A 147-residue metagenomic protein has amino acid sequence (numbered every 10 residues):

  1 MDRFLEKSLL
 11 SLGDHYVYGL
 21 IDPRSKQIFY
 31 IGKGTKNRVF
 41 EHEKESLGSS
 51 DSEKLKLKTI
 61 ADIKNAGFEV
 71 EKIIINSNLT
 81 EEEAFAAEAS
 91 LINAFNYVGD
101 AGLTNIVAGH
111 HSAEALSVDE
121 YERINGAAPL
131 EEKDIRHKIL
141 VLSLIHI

Functional and structural regions predicted by a protein language model:
M1-V141: Structure-specific nucleic-acid interaction/processing domains
I145-I147: Conserved small/polar residues in nucleotide/adenosyl-binding loops
